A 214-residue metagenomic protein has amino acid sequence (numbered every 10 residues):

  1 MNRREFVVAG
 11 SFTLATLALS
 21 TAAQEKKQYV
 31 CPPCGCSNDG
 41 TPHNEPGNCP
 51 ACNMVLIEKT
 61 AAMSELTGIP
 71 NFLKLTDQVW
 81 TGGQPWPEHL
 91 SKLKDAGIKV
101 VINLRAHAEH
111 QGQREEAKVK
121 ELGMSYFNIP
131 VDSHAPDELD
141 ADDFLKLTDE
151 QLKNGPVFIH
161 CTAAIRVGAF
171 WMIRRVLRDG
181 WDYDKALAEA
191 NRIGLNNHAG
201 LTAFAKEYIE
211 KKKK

Functional and structural regions predicted by a protein language model:
E5-Q24: N-terminal export signals
F12, A62-V157, A169-K214: Cys-dependent protein tyrosine phosphatase-like superfamily
L19-G68: Intrinsically disordered, low-complexity terminal tails/loops enriched in metal-binding residues
H160: Short, surface-exposed ligand- or partner-binding patches at beta-edge/loop junctions that are enriched in aromatics
A164: Substrate/cofactor-recognition hotspot
